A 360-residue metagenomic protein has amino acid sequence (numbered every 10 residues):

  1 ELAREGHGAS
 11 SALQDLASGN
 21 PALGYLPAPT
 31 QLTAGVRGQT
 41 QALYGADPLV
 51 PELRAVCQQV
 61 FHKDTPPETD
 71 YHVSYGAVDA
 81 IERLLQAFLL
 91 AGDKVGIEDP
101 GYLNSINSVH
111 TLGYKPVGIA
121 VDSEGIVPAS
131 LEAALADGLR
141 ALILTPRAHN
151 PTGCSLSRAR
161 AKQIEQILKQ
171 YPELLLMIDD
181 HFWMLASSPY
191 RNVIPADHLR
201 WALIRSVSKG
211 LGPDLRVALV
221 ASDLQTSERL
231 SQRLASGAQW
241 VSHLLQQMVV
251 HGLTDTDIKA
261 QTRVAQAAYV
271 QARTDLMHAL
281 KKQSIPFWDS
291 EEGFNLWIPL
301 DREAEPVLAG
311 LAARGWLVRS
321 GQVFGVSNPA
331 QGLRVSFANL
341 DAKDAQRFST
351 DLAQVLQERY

Functional and structural regions predicted by a protein language model:
E1-E52, Q59, L174, A313 (+1 more regions): N-terminal "arm"/small-domain region of PLP-dependent enzymes with the aminotransferase-like
L16, C57, Y71, V95 (+8 more regions): Generic structural signal for small/hydrophobic residues in well-ordered secondary structure, especially within
T40-P172, M184-H198, A202, E358-Y360: Conserved core of the PLP fold type I
I97, I178-D179: Hydrophobic residues in beta-strands of the RecA-like P-loop NTPase core, especially within AAA+ ATPase
I194-R229, W240-L244: Active-site PLP attachment segment
S222, W297-R302, W316-Q357: Conserved PLP-binding active-site segment of the aspartate aminotransferase-like
L230-G237, L253-M277: Structural signature of PLP-dependent enzymes
Q266-M277, I285-P299: Conserved glycine-rich beta-strand-loop-beta hairpin in the small C-terminal domain of fold type I
